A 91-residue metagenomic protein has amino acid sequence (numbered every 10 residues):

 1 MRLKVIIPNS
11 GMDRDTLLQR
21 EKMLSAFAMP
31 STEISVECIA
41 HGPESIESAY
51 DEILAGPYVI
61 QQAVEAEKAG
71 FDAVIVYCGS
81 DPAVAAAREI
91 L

Functional and structural regions predicted by a protein language model:
M1-P57: N-terminal glycine-rich anion-binding loop in soluble enzyme alpha/beta folds
I6, F71-C78: Periplasmic-binding protein-like
N9-D13, Y77-A83: Gly/Ser/Thr-rich loops at beta-strand to alpha-helix junctions that form or flank small-molecule/cofactor-binding
A28-T32, E67, C78: Short amphipathic alpha-helical segments enriched in hydrophobics
P30-T32, D72, L91: Short, well-ordered coil/turn segments that N-cap beta-strands
I53-G70, A83: Short, well-structured alpha-helical segments in soluble
P82-L91: Short Gly/Thr/Asp-enriched flexible loops that form oxyanion-binding sites at enzyme active sites
